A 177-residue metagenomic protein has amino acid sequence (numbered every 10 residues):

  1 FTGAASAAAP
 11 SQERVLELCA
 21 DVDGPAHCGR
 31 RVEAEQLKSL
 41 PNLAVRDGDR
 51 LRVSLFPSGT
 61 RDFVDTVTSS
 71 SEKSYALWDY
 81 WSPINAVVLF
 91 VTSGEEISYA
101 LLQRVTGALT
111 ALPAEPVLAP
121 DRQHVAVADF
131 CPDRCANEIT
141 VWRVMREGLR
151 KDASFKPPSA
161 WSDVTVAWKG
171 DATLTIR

Functional and structural regions predicted by a protein language model:
T2-A5: N-terminal signal peptide c-region/cleavage motif recognized by signal peptidases
A7-G59: Sequence/structural signature of beta-propeller modules and their immediately flanking N-terminal secretory/stalk
S11, E35-Q36, L43-R46, W78-N85 (+2 more regions): Blade-terminus and WD-like Trp-Asp/Gly-His loop motifs, strongest in beta-propeller folds
D23, H27-N42, S74-L89, F130: Short, conserved, GDST-rich strand-edge loop motifs in beta-rich repeat architectures
G48-S69, G94-A111, E138-K156: Surface-exposed loop/turn elements that mediate protein-protein interactions on large endomembrane-trafficking
L89-G94, V127-D133, E138, I176-R177: Beta-strand C-termini and the immediately following turn/loop, strongest in propeller blades
Y99-A136: Mid-length scaffold segments of soluble, non-membrane domains
E115-V117, R143-M145, K151-S154, A160-G170 (+1 more regions): Eukaryotic scaffold repeat domains enriched in small/polar residues
